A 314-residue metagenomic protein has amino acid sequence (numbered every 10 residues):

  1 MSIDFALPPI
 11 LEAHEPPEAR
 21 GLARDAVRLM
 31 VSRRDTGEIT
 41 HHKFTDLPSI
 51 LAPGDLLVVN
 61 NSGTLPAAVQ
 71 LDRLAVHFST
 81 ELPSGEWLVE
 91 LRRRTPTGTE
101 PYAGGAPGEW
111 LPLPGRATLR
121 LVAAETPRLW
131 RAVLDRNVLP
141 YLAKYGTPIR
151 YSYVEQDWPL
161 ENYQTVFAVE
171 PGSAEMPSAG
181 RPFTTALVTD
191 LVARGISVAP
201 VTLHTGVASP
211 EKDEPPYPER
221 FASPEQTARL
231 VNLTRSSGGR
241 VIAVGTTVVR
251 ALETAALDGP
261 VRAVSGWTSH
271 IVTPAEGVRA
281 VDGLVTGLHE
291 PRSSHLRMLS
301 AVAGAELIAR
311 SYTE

Functional and structural regions predicted by a protein language model:
M1-E314: A cross-family signal for N-terminal binding/gating loops and helix N-caps that shape access to the active site
